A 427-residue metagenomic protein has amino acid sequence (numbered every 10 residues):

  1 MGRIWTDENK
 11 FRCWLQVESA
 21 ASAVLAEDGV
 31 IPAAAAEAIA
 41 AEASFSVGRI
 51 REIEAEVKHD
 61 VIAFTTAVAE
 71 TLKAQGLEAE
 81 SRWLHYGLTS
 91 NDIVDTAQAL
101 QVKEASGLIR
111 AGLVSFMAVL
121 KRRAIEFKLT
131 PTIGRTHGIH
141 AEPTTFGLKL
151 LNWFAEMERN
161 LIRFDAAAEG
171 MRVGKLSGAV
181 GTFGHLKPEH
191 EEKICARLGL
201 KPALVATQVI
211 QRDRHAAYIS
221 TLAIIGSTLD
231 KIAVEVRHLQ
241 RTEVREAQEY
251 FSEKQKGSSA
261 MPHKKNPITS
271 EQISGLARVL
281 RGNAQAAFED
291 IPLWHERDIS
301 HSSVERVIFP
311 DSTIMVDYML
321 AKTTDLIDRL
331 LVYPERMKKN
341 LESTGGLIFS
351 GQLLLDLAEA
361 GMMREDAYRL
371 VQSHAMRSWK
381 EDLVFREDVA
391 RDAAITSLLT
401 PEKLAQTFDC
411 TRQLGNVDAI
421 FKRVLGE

Functional and structural regions predicted by a protein language model:
M1-C13, I53-K58, M261-E427: Glycine-rich cofactor/substrate-binding loops
M1-F183, K187-K193, P202, Q255-S258 (+3 more regions): A helix-coil-helix interface module used to build multimeric assemblies and to scaffold catalytic/cofactor sites
A21-V24, I109, L113-F116, L120-R123 (+12 more regions): Amphipathic alpha-helices that form helix-helix packing interfaces
S22-A23, Q101-L113, L222-K231, V236 (+1 more regions): Alpha-helical support elements that line or immediately flank enzyme active sites and cofactor-binding pockets
I31, A36, V244-R245, M363: Conserved hydrophobic residue
L148, A216-I224, Q352-A360: Short, well-ordered beta-strand elements within core beta-sheets of diverse protein domains
N160, Q208-H301, R306: Glycine-rich anion/phosphate-binding loop at the beta-strand->alpha-helix junction
K193-V209: A short, charged helix-loop
